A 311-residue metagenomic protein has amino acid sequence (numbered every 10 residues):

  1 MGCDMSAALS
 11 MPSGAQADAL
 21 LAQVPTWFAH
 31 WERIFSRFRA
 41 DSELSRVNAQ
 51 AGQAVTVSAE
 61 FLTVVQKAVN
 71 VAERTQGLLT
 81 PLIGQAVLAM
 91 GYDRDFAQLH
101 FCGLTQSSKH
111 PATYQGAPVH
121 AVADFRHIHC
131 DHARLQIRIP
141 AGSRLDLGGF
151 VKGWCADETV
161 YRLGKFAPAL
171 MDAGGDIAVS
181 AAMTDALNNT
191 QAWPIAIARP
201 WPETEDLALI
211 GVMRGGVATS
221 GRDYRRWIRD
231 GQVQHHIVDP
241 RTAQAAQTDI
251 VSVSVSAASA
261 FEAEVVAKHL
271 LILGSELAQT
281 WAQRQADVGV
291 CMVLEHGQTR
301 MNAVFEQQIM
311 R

Functional and structural regions predicted by a protein language model:
M1-R311: Mature catalytic core of soluble alpha/beta enzymes
